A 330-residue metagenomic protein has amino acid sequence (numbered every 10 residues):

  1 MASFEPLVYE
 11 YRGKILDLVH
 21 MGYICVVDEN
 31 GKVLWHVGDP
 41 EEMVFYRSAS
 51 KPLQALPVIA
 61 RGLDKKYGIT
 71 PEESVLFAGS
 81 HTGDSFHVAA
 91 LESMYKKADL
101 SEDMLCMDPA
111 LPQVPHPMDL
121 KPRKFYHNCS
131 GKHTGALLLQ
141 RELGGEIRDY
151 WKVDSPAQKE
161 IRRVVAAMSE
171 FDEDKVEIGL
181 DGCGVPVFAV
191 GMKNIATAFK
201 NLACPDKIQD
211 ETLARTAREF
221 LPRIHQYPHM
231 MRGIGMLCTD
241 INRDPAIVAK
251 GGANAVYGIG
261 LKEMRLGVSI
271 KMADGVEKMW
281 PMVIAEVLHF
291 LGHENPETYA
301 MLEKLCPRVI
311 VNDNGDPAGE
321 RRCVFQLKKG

Functional and structural regions predicted by a protein language model:
M1-E41: Beta-lactamase-like hydrolase cores
L16, F45-Y46, F125-C129, K152-A157 (+3 more regions): Short, contiguous, pocket-lining structural segments that sit at or immediately flank catalytic/ligand-binding sites
H20-I24, T134, R162, N254-Y257: Short glycine-rich loop/turn motifs
V37-F45, F77-H81, D119-H127, G179-P186 (+1 more regions): A short glycine/serine-rich beta->alpha loop
Y46-D64: Active-site SXXK
I59-Y67, D99-D103, L143-D149, S155-R162 (+4 more regions): Bacterial peptidoglycan biogenesis and beta-lactam-recognition machinery
T70-F171, K175: Active-site-adjacent helix/loop patches that line small-molecule binding or acyl-intermediate pockets
L202-G330: Structured C-terminal helix/loop/strand segments within mature extracytoplasmic catalytic/sensor domains
